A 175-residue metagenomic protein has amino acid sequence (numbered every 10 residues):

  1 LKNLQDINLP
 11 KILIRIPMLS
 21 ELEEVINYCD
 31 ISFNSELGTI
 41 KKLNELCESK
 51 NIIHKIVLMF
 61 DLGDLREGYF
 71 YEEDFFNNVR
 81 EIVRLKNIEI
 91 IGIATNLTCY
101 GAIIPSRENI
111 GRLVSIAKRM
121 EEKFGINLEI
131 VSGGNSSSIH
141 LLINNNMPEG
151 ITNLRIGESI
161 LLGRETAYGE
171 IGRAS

Functional and structural regions predicted by a protein language model:
L1, R15-M18, S35-T39, Y71 (+1 more regions): Helix N-cap/beta->alpha junction signal
L1-C29, L141: N-terminal active-site wall of soluble small-molecule enzyme domains
K2, L19-E21, I40-K41, L65 (+1 more regions): Short gly/pro/ser/thr-enriched loop/turn and capping motifs at secondary-structure boundaries
N3-N8, E24-N27, L43-I53, N78-E89: Acidic (Asp/Glu)-rich catalytic clusters
L9-P17, I31-N34, I53-M59, N153-I156: Short hydrophobic/aromatic-enriched beta-strand-loop microsegments
L22, Y28-L65: A generic, well-ordered mixed alpha/beta core segment in the N-terminal half of proteins
K55, D61-G172: Active-site loop/helix belt of alpha/beta enzymes
